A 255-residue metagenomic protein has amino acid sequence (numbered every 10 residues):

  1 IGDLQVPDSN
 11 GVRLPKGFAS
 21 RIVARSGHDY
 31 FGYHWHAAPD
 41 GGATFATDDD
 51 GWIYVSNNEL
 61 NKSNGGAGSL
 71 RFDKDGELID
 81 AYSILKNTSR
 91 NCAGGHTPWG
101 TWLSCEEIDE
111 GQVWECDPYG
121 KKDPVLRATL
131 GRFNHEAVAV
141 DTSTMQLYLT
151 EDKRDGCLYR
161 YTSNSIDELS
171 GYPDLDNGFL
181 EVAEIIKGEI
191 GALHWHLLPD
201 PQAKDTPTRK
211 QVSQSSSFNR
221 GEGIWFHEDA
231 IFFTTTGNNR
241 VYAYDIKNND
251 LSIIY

Functional and structural regions predicted by a protein language model:
I1-Y255: Sequence/structural signature of beta-propeller domains
